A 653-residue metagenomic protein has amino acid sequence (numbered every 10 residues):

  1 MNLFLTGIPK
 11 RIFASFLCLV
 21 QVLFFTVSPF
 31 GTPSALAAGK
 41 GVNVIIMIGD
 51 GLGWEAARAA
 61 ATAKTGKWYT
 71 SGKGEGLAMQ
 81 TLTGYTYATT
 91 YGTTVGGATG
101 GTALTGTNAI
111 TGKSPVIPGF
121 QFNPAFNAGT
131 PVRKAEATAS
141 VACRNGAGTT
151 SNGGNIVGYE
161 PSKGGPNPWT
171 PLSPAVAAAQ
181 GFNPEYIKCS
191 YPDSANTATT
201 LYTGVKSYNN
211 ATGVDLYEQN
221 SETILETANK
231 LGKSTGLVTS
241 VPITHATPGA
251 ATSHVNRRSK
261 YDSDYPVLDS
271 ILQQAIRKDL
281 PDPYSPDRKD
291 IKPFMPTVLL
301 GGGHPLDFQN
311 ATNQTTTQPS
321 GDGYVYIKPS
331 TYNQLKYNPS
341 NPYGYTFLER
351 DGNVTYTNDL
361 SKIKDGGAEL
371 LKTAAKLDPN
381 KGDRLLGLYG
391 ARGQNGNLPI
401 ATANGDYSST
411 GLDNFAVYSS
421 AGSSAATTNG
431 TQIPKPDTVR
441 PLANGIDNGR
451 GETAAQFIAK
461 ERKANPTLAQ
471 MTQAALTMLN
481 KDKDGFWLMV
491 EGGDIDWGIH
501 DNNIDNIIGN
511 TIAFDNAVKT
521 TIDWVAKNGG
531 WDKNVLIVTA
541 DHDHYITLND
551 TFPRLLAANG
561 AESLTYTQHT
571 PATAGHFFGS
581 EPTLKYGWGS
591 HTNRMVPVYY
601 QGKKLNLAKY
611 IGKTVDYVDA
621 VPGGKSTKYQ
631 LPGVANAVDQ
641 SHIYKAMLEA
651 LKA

Functional and structural regions predicted by a protein language model:
M1-P9: N-terminal secretory signal peptides that target proteins for export/translocation
L17-F25, P29: Hydrophobic core
A35-G39: Boundary at the C-terminal end of the N-terminal hydrophobic targeting segment
G41-V44, G49-P192, T197-T199, S240 (+1 more regions): A post-motif C-terminal structural segment
S207-N210, V214-E218: His/Cys-centered metal/cofactor-coordination and adjacent catalytic loops
N229: Anion (oxyanion) recognition and catalysis
